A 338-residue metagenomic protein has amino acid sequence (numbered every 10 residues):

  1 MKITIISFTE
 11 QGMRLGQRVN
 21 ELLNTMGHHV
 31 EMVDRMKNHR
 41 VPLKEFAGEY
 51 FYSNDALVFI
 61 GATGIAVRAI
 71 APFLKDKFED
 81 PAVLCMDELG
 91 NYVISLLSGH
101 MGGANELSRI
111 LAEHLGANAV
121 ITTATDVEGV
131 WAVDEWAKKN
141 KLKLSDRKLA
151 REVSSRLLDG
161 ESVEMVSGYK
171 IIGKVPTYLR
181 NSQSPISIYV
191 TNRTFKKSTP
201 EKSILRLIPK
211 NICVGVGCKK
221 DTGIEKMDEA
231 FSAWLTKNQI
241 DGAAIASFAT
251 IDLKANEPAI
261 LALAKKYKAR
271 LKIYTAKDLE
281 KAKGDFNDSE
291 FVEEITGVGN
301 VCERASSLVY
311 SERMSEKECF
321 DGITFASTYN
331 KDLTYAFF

Functional and structural regions predicted by a protein language model:
M1-I5: Extreme N-terminal starter segment of soluble prokaryotic enzymes
F8: Glycine-rich Rossmann-fold phosphate-binding loop(s) that bind the pyrophosphate of adenine dinucleotide cofactors
G12-H28, M36-P42, E49-A56, I60-N105 (+5 more regions): Conserved mixed alpha/beta catalytic, RNA-binding, or beta-rich assembly cores of soluble enzyme, regulatory
H29-E31, T177-Y178, S311-M314: Short secondary-structure junctions
E31-D34, N38-F46, G103-E106, S289-F291 (+2 more regions): Secondary-structure junction/capping motif
E31-V33, V120, R270-Y274: General small-molecule cofactor/ligand-binding pocket signal
S232, A249-S306, Y310-R313, C319-I323: C-terminal non-catalytic interaction/assembly regions of soluble proteins
G322-D332, F338: Hydrophobic, glycine-enriched assembly/anchoring segments
